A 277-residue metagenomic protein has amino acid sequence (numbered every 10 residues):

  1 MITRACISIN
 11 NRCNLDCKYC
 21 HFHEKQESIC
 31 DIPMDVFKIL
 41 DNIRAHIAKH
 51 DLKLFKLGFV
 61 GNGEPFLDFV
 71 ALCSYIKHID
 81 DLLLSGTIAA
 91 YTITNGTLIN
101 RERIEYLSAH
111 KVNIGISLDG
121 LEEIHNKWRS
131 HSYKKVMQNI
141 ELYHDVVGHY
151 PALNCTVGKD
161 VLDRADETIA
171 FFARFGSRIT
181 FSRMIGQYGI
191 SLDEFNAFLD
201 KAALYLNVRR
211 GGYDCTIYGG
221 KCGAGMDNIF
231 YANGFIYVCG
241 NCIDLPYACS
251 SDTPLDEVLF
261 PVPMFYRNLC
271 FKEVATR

Functional and structural regions predicted by a protein language model:
M1-F37: Canonical Radical SAM [4Fe-4S] cluster-binding loop centered on the CxxxCxxC motif and its immediate flanking residues
N11, L15, E123, Y237: Glycine-centered loop/turn positions within well-structured domains that cap or flank conserved ligand/cofactor-binding
E24-S28, L121-E123, G186-Q187: A short, flexible beta-alpha/helix-coil linker loop
P33-I39, Y237-G240: Short cysteine/histidine-rich metal-coordination sites, predominantly Zn2+-binding motifs
F37-N62, D68-M184: Radical SAM/AdoMet-radical enzyme domain recognition
G115-S117, A152-N154, R178-S182, N207-G212 (+2 more regions): A structural signal for short, well-ordered beta-strand segments and their strand-loop junctions that often border
R178-A197, R210-K221, P246: Flexible glycine/acidic-rich beta-alpha junction loops that bind and position SAM and/or redox cofactors in anaerobic
R209-R277: Accessory C-terminal segments flanking Radical SAM cores
